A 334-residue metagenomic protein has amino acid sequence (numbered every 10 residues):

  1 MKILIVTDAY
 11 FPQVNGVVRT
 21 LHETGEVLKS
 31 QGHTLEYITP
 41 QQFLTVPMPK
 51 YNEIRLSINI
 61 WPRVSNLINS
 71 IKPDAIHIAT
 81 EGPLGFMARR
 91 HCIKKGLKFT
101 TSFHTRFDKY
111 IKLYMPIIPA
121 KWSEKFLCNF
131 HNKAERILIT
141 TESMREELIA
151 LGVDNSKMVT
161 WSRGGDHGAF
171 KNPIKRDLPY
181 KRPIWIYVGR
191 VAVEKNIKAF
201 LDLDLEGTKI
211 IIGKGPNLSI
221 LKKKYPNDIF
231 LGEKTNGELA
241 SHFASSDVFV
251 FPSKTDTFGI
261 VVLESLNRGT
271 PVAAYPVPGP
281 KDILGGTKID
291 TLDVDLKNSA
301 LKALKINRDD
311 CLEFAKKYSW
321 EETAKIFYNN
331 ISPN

Functional and structural regions predicted by a protein language model:
Q41, S143, R163-G164: Carbohydrate-associated surface elements
H131, E233, S241-S246, F327: Short alpha-helical donor nucleotide-sugar binding micro-motif in glycosyltransferases
I149, G165-R182: Acidic anion/phosphate-binding donor-loop and adjacent secondary structure in glycosyltransferase catalytic cores
D177-I210: Conserved donor-binding/catalytic core segment of Leloir-type glycosyltransferases
S219-G237: Nucleotide-activated donor-binding/catalytic signature segment of Leloir-type glycosyltransferases, i.e., the conserved
K254: Aromatic "clamp/platform" in nucleotide-sugar-dependent glycosyltransferases that forms part of the donor/acceptor
P271-A274: Short hydrophobic beta-strand element within catalytic cores of glycosyltransferases and related nucleotide-activated
L304-P333: A charged, aromatic-enriched C-terminal amphipathic alpha-helix characteristic of glycosyltransferases across folds
